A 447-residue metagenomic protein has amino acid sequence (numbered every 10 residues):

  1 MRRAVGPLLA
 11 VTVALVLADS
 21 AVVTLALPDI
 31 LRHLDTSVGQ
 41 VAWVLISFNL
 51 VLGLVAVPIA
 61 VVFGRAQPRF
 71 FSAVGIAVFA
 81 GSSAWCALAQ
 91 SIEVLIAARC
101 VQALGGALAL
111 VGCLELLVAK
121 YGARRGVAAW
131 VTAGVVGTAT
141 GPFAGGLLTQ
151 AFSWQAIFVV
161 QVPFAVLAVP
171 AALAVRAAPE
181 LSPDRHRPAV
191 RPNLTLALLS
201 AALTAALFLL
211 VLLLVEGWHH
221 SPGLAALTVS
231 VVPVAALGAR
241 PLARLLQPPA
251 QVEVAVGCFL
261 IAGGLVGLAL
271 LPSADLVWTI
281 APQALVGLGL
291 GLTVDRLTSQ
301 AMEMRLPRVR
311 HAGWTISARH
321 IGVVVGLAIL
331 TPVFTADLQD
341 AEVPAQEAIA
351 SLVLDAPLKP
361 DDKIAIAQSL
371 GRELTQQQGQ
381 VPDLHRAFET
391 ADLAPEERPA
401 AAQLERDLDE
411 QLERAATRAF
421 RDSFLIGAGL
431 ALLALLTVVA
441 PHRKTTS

Functional and structural regions predicted by a protein language model:
R2-A18, V23-L27, L34-F48, G53 (+8 more regions): 12-transmembrane solute porter fold
V5, A365-S447: Transmembrane-helix exit segments and adjacent C-terminal regions of multi-pass membrane proteins
H33-D35, Q67, W85-V94, G105 (+3 more regions): Helix-breaking motifs and short loop linkers at transmembrane-helix boundaries and internal kinks in secondary membrane
G81-W85, E93-Q102, T195, V277-L285: Paired small-residue
C100-G134: Cytoplasmic helix-loop-helix junction between adjacent transmembrane helices in 12-TM secondary transporters
R125-F143, A318-L327: Glycine-rich segments within core transmembrane alpha-helices of 12-TM secondary carriers
W130-A172: Helix-loop-helix hairpin linking two adjacent transmembrane segments in secondary transporters
V162-P183, A434-R443: C-terminal membrane-cytosol helix-exit motif in multi-pass small-molecule transporters
